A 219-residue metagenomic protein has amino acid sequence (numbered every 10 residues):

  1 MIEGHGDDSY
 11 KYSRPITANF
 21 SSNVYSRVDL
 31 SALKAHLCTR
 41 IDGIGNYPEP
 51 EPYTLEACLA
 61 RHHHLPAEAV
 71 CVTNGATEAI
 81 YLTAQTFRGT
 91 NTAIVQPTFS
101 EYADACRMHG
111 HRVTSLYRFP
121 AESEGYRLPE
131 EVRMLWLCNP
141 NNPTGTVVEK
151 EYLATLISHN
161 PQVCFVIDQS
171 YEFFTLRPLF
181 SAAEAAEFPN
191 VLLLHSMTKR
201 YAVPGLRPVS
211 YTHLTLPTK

Functional and structural regions predicted by a protein language model:
M1-Y47, E131: N-terminal "arm"/small-domain region of PLP-dependent enzymes with the aminotransferase-like
A18-F20, A93, T114, V166 (+1 more regions): Hydrophobic/aromatic beta-strand patches that form the interior of the parallel beta-sheet core in alpha/beta enzyme
N23-Y25, A76, N139-P143, E172 (+1 more regions): Short glycine-rich anion-binding loops that position phosphate/pyrophosphate groups of nucleotides and phosphorylated
L55-N91: Phosphate-binding glycine-rich loop
Q85-N139, P143: PLP-dependent aminotransferase-like
A121-E131, P143-V203: Active-site pre-lysine segment of PLP-dependent enzymes
T212-T218: Conserved small/polar residues in nucleotide/adenosyl-binding loops
